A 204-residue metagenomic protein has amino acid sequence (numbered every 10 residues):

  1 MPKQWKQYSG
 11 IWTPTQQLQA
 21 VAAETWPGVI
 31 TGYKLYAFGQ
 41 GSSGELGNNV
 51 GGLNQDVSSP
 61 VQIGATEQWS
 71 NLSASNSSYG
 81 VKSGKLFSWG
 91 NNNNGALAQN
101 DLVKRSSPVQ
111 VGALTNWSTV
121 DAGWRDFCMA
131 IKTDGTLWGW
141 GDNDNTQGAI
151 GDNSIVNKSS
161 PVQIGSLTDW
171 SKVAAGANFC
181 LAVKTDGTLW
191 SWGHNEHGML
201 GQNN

Functional and structural regions predicted by a protein language model:
M1-F38: Enriched but not universal
G32-Y33, N76, G84, R125-D126 (+3 more regions): Short coil/turn segments that connect the beta-strands within blades of beta-propeller domains
Y36-V57, W89-S106, W140-S160, G193-N204: Short glycine/serine- and acidic-residue-enriched loop/turn motifs that recur at repeat junctions
A37, S77-G80, S88, D126-A130 (+3 more regions): Conserved core positions of repeat-based scaffolds
G41, V81-K82, N92, W124 (+4 more regions): Structural signature of WD-repeat beta-propellers
S107, T115-N116, F127, K132-L137 (+3 more regions): Thr-biased low-complexity repeat/linker tracts and other Thr-enriched repetitive architectures
